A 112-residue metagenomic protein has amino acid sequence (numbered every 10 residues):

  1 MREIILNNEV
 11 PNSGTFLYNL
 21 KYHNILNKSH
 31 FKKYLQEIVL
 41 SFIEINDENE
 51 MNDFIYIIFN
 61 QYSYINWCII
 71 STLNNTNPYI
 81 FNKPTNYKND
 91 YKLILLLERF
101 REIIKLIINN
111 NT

Functional and structural regions predicted by a protein language model:
M1-L35, L97, R101-I104: Short terminal alpha-helical segments
E9-N12, H30, D47-E50, T85-L96: Non-membrane alpha-helical secondary structure
F16-T72: Amphipathic alpha-helical interaction modules
N60, Y64-T112: Amphipathic alpha-helical binding modules
